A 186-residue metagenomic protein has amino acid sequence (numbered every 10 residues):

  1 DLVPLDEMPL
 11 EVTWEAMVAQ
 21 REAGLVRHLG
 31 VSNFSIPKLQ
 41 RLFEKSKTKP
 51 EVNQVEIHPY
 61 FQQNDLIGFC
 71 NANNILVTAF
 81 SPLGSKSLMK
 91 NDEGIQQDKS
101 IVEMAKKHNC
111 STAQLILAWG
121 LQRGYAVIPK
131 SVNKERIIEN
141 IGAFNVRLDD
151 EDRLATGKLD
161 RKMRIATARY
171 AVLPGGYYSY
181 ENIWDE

Functional and structural regions predicted by a protein language model:
D1-E186: Beta/alpha (TIM)-barrel catalytic core signal, keyed to glycine-rich beta->alpha loops juxtaposed to Asp/Glu that bind
